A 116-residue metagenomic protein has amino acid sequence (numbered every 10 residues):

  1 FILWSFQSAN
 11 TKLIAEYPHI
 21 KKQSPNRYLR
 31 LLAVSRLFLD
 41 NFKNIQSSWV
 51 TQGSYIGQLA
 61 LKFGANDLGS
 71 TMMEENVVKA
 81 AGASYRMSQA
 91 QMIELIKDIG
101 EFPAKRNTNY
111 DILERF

Functional and structural regions predicted by a protein language model:
F1-F116: Auxiliary Fe-S-binding modules of radical SAM enzymes
